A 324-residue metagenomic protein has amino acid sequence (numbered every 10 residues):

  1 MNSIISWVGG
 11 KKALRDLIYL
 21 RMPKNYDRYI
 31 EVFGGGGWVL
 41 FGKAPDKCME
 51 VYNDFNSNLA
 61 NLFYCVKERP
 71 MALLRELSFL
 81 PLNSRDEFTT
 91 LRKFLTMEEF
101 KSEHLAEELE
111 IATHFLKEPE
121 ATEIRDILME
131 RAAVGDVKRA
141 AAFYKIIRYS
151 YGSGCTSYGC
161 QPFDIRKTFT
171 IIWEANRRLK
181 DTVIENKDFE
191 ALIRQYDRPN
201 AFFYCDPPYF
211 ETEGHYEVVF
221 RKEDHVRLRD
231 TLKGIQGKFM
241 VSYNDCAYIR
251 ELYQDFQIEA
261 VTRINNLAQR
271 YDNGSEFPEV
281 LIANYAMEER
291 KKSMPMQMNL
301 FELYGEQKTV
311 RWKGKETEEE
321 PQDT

Functional and structural regions predicted by a protein language model:
M1-G34, W38-V39, P45: S-adenosyl-L-methionine
I4, N25-Y29, C48-M49, L179-V183 (+1 more regions): Short active-site oxyanion
I18, Y29-K43, Y52-N56, F63 (+5 more regions): Conserved proline-anchored active-site loop of SAM-dependent methyltransferases that bridges a beta-strand
G42-D46, R194-R198, Y248-D255: Short loop/helix-cap segments at secondary-structure boundaries that form the rim of catalytic
P45-V183, L300-F301, G305-T309: Class I S-adenosyl-L-methionine-dependent methyltransferase module
S157-Q161, Y209-R227: Mobile active-site "lid"/loop adjacent to the S-adenosyl-L-methionine
V183-E185, E259: General small-molecule cofactor/ligand-binding pocket signal
R221-T324: Long, positively charged, glycine-interspersed low-complexity recognition regions
